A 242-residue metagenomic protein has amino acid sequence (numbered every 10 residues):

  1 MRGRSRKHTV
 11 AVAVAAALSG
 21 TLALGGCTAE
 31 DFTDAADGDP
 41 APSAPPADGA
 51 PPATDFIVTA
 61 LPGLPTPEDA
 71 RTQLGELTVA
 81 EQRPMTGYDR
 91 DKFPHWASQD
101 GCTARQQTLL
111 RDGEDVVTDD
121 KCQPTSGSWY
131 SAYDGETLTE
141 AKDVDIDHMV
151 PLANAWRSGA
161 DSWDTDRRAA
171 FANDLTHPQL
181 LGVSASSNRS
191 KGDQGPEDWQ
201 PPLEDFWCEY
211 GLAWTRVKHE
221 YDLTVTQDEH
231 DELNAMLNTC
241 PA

Functional and structural regions predicted by a protein language model:
M1-D31: Secretory targeting and sorting signals
A11, L24-L77, A242: N-terminal low-complexity, Pro/Thr-rich disordered segments that flank secretion/membrane-targeting signals
G26-T28, T103, Q123, T239-P241: Sequence contexts marking disulfide-bonded cysteines in secreted/extracellular proteins
T33, Q107, N154-S158: Active-site-proximal flexible loops/turns
V58-G135: Aromatic-lined ligand-binding clefts that engage carbohydrates, nucleic acids, or primary amines
W129-A242: Domain-level detector of nuclease and nuclease-like folds in predominantly extracellular/periplasmic contexts
